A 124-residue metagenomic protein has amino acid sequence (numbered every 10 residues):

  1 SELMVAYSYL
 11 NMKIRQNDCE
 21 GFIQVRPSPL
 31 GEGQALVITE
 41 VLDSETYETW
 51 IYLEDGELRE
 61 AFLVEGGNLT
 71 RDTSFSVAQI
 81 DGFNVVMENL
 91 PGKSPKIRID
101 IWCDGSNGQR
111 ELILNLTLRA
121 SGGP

Functional and structural regions predicted by a protein language model:
S1-Q24: Membrane-proximal N-terminal amphipathic helix
V5, G66, P95-I99: Short amphipathic alpha-helical surface micro-motifs
N17-E40: Short, glycine/small-hydrophobic-rich surface segments
R26, T39, E54, V86-E88 (+2 more regions): A structural detector for beta-sheet-dominated domains
E32-S94: Type IV pilin-like appendage domain
S74-S76, K96-P124: Low-complexity, S/T/G/P-rich flexible repeat/linker segments used as non-globular hinges and stalks within
